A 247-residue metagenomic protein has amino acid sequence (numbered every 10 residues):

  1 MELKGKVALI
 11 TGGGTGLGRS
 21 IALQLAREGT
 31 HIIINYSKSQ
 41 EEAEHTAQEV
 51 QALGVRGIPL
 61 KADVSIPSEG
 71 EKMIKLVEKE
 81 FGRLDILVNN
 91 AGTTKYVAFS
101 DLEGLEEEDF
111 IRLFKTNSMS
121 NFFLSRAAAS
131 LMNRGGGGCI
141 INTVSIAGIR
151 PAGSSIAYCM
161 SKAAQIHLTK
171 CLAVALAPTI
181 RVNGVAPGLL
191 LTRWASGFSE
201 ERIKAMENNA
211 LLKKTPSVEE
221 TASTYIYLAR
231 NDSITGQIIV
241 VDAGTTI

Functional and structural regions predicted by a protein language model:
E2, A177, K214-V241, T246: C-terminal substrate-recognition "lid" of short-chain dehydrogenase/reductases
V7, G14-G16: Conserved glycine-rich cofactor-binding loop
Q40-E41, K61-M73, E107, E219: The beta1-alpha1 cofactor-binding region of Rossmann-like NAD(H)/NADP(H)-dependent oxidoreductases
A98-L102, E106-I111, A195, R202 (+1 more regions): Substrate-binding pocket helix/loop in short-chain dehydrogenase/reductase
E103-F122, I141, Y158, Q165 (+1 more regions): Catalytic Tyr-X3-Lys loop
S125, S161, T169: Active-site helix of classical SDR
S130, A173-P178: Alpha-helical segment proximal to the catalytic Tyr-Lys
S145: Residue(s) in the substrate-gating loop at a strand-loop-helix junction that position the organic substrate next
